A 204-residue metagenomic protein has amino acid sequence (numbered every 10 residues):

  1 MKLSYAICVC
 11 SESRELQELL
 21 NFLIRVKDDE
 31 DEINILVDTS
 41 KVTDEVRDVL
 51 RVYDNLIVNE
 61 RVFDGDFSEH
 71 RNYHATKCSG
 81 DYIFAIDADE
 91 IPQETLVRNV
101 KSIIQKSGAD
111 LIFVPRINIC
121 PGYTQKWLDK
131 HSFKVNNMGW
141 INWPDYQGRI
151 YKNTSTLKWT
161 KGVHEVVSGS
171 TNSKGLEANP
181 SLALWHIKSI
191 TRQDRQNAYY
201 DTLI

Functional and structural regions predicted by a protein language model:
M1-R25: N-proximal low-complexity "stem/linker" segments adjacent to membrane-targeting elements
K2-Y5, D31-I35, L56, D110-I112: Hydrophobic beta-strand segments of well-ordered beta-sheets in folded domains
E18-F22, D48-V49, Y73, R98-V100: A short acidic, amphipathic alpha-helical/loop segment
L20-E60: Acidic donor-binding segment of Leloir-type glycosyltransferases
E60-F67: Short, acidic/glycine-rich phosphate-metal binding loop used to engage nucleotide
S68-A75, I91-I204: Catalytic-site signature of metal-activated, phosphate-bearing donor transferases, centered on the GT-A/GT-A-like
G80-I91: Short beta-strand-to-loop acidic/aromatic patch adjacent to the donor-nucleotide binding site
